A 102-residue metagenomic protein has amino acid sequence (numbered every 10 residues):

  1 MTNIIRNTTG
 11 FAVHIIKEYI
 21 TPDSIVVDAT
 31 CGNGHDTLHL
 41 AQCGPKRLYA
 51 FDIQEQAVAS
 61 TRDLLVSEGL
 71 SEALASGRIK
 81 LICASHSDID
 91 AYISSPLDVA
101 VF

Functional and structural regions predicted by a protein language model:
M1-I25, A29, H35-Q42: S-adenosyl-L-methionine
K17, L40-Q42, I53-L70: Glycine-rich phosphate-binding loop of nucleotide-binding enzymes
D23, P45, P96-L97: A general structural motif
I25, K46-R47, R78: Residues at the starts of beta-strands that form the adenosine-phosphate
V27, Y49, I82: Conserved Rossmann-like nucleotide-binding pocket used by diverse enzymes that bind dinucleotide cofactors
A29-C31, L97-F102: Conserved proline-anchored active-site loop of SAM-dependent methyltransferases that bridges a beta-strand
R47-I53: Conserved SAM-binding motif I beta-strand of class I
A59-V99: S-adenosyl-L-methionine
